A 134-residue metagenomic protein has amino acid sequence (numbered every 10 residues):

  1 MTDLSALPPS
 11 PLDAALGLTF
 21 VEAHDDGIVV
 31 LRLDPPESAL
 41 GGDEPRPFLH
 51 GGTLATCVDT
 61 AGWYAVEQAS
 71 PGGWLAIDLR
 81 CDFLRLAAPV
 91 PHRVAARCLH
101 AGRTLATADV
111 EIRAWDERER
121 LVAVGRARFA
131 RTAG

Functional and structural regions predicted by a protein language model:
M1-P11: N-proximal, solvent-exposed amphipathic alpha-helical segments enriched in charged/polar residues
A14-L16, G27-V29, G73-L79, V90 (+2 more regions): A generic structural signal for short beta-strands and their flanking turns/coil linkers
L16-L49: Catalytic strand-loop segment that frames the active site of acyl-thioester-processing enzymes
L33-P35, F83, R131: Hydrophobic residues in beta-strands and at strand termini
P45-D59, W63: Compact, glycine-rich, soluble single-domain proteins
W63-R93, C98: Hydrophobic beta-strand-centered segment that forms part of the acyl-chain substrate-binding groove
A87-P89, R93-G134: HotDog/MaoC-like acyl-thioester-processing domains
